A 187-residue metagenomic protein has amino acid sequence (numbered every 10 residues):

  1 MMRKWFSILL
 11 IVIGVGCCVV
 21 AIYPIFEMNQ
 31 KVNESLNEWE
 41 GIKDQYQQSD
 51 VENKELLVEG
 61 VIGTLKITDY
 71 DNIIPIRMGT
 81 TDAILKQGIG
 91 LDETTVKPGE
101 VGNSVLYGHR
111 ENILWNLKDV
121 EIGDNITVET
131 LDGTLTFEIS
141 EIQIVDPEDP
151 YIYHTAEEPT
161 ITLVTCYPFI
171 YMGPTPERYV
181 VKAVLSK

Functional and structural regions predicted by a protein language model:
K4-K187: Solvent-exposed, non-transmembrane regions of membrane-associated and secreted proteins
